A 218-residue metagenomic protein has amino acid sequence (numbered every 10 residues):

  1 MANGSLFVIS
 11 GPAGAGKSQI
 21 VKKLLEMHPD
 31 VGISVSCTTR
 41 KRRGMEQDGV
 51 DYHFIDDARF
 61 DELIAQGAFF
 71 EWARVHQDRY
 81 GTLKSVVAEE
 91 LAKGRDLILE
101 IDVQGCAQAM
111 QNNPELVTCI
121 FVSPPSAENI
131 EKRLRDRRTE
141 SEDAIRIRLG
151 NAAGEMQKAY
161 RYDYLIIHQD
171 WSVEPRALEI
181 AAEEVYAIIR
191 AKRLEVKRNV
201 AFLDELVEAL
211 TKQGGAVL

Functional and structural regions predicted by a protein language model:
A2-F7: Pre-Walker A (Motif I) flank of P-loop NTPase domains
S10-P12: P-loop (Walker A) phosphate-binding loop of NTP-binding proteins
A15: ATP-binding Walker
S18: Walker A/P-loop
L25-S34: Post-Walker A helix-loop "phosphate-sensing" segment adjacent to the P-loop in P-loop NTPases
S36-L97, V103-A107: ATP-dependent small-molecule kinase phosphotransfer cores that center on conserved nucleotide phosphate-binding segments
R40-M45, A68, L91-D96, V103 (+2 more regions): A glycine- and Lys/Arg-enriched "phosphate-lid" helix/loop adjacent to the NTP-binding pocket of small-molecule kinases
T139, G154-L218: NTP-dependent small-molecule kinase module
